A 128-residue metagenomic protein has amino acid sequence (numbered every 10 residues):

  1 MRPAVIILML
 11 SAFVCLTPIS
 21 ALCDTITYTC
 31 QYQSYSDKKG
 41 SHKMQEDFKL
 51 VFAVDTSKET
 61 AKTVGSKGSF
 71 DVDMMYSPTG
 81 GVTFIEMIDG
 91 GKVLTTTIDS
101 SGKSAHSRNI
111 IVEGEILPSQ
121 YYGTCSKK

Functional and structural regions predicted by a protein language model:
M1-L8: Bacterial N-terminal signal peptides that target proteins for export
L16-S20: N-terminal signal peptide c-region/cleavage motif recognized by signal peptidases
D24-A61, G90-I98: Short, solvent-exposed loop/hinge segments that bridge or flank secondary-structure elements
Y32-S34, N109-I110, K128: Compositionally biased, intrinsically disordered low-complexity segments enriched in polar/Pro/Gly and often Gln
M44-S69, G102-L117: N-terminal glycine/threonine-rich, aromatic-flanked beta-hairpin/loop signature
K62-L94: Contiguous, well-ordered beta-strand patches that form the walls/edges of small beta-barrel/beta-sandwich domains
E113-K128: Edge beta-strand at a domain terminus
